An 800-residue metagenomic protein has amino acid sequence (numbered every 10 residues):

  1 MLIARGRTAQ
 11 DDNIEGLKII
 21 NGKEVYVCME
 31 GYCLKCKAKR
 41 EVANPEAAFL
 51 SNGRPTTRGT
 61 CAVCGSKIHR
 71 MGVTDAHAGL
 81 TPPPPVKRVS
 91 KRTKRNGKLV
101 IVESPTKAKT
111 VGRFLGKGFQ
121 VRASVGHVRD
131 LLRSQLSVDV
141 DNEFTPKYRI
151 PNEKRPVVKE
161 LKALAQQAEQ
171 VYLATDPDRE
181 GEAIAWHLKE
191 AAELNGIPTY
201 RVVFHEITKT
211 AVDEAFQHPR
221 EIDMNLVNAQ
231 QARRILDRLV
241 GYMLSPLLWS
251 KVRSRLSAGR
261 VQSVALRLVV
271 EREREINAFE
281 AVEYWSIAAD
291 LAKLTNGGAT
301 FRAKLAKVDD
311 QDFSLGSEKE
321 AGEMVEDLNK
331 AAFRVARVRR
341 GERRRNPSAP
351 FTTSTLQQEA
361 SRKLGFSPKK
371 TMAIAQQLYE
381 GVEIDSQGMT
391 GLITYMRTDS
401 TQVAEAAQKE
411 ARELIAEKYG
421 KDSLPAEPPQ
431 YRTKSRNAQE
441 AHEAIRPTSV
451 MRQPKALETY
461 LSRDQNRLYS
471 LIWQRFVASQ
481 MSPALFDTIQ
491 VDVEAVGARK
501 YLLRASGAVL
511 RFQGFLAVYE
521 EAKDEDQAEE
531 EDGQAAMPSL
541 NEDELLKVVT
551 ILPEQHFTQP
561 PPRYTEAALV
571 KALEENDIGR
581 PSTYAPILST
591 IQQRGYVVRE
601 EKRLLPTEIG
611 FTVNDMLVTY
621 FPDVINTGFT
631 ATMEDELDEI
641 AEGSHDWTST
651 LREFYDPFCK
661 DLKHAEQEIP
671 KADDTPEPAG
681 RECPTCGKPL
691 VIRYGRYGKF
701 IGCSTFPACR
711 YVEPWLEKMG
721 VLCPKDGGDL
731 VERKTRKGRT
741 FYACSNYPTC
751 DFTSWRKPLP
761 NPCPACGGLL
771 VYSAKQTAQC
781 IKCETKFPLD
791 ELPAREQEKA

Functional and structural regions predicted by a protein language model:
I3, A9-Q10: A cross-taxon signal for low-complexity, glycine/charged-rich
L17, M71-L99, K109-G112, K117 (+6 more regions): Basic, low-complexity terminal or inter-domain segments flanking catalytic cores
G22, C28-P83: A charge-rich, low-complexity, intrinsically flexible signal that marks solvent-exposed coils, linkers, repeats
T81-R234, M243, G316, G322 (+2 more regions): Intrinsically disordered, low-complexity regulatory segments
I207-A289, G341: C-terminal or mid-to-C-terminal helical accessory/interaction module adjacent to the motor/catalytic core
R233-M243, V261, L291-K293, R343-T355 (+5 more regions): Core structural elements
D310, S314-A349: Metal- or metallocofactor-binding catalytic centers and their adjacent structured scaffolds across diverse enzyme
V335-V338, P347-A360, Q387-Y395, P560-A572: Short acidic, hydrophobic short linear motifs in intrinsically disordered regions
